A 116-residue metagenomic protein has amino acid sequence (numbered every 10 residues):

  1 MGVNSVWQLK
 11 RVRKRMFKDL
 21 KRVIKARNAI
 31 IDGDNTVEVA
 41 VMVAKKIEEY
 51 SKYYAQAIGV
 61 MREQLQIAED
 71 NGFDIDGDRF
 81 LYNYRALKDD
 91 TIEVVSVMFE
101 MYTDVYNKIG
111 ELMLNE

Functional and structural regions predicted by a protein language model:
S5-E116: Long, low-complexity or tandemly repetitive, helically biased scaffold regions used for multimeric assembly/adhesion
